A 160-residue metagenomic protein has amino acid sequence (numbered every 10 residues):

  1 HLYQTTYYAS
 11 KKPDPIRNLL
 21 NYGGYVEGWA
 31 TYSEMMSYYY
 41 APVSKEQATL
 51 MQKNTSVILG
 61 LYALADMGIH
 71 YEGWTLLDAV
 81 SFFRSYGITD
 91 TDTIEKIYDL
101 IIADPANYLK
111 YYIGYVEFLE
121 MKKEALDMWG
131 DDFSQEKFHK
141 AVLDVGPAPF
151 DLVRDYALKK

Functional and structural regions predicted by a protein language model:
H1-K160: N-terminal maturation segment of proteins
